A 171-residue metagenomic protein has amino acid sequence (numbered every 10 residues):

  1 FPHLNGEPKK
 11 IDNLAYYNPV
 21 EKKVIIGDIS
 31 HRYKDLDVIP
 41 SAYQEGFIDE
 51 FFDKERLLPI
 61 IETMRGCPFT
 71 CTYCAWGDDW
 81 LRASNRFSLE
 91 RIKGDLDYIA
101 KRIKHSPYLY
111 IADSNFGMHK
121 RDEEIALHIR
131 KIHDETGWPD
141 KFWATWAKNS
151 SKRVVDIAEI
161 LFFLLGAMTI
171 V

Functional and structural regions predicted by a protein language model:
F1-Y33: Glycine-rich beta-alpha loop elements in corrinoid/cobalamin-binding modules across cobalamin-dependent enzymes
A42-V171: Radical SAM [4Fe-4S] cluster-binding motif and immediate context
